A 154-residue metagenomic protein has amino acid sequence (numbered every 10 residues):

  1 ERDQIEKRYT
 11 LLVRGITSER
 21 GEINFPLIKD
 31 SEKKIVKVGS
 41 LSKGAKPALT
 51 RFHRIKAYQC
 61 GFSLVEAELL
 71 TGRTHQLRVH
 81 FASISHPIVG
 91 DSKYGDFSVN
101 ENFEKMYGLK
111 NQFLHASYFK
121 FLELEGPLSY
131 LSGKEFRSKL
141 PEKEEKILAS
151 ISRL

Functional and structural regions predicted by a protein language model:
E1-K7: A short alpha->loop->secondary-structure connector
D3, G44-K46, G108-F113: A generic structural micro-feature
L11, F52, L77, F119: Residue-level signal for inorganic ion chemistry
L12-L64, K146-L148: Glycine- and acidic-residue-rich catalytic/RNA-contacting loop of pseudouridine synthases
G15-E19, T71, G126: Conserved nucleotide-binding/hydrolysis micro-motifs of P-loop NTPases
E66-E68: Catalytic core of the metallo-beta-lactamase
L70, H80-L154: Pseudouridine synthases involved in rRNA/tRNA modification
